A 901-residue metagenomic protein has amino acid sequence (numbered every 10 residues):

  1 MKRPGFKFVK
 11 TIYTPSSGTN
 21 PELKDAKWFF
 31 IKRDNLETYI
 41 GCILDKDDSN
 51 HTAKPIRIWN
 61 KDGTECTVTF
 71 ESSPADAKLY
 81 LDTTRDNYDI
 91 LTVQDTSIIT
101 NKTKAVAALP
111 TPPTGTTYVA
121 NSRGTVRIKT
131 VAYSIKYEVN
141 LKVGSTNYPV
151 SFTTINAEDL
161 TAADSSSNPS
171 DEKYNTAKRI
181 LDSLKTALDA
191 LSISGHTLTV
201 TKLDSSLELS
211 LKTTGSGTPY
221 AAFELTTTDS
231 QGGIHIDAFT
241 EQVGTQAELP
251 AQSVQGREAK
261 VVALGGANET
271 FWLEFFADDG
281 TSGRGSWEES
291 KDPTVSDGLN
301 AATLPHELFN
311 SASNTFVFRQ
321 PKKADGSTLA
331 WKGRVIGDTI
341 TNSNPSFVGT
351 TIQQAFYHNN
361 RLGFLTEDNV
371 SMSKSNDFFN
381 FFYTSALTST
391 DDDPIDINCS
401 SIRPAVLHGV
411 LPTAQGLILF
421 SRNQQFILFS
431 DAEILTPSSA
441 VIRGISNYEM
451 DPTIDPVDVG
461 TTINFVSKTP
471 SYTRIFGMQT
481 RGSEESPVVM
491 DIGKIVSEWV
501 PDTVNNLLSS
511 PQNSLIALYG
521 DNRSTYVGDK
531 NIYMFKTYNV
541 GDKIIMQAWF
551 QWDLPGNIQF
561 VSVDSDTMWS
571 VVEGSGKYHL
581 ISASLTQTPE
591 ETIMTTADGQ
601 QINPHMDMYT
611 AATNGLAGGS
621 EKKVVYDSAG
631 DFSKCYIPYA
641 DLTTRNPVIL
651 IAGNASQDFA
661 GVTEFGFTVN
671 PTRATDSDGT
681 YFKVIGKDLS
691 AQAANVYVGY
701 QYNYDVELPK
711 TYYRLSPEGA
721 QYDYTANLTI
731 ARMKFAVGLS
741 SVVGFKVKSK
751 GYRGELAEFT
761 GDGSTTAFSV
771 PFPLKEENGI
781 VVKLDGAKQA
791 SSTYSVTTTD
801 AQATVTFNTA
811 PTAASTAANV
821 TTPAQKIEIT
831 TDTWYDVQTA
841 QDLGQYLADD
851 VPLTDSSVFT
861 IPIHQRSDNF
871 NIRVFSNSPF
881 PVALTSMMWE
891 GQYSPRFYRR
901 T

Functional and structural regions predicted by a protein language model:
M1-K61, A251-V406, P470-S486, V747-G751: N-terminal beta-propeller domains
P21-K24, F70-Y88, L329-Q353, C399-G409 (+3 more regions): Short linear interaction motifs
T84-D89, S401, V406-G409, I685-S690 (+2 more regions): Beta-sandwich interaction modules
R85-V106, L417-F420, I427: Elongated alpha-helical scaffolds
D89, T96, K102, S122-K129 (+1 more regions): Long, charge-dense tracts
Y118-T125, I593-F667, Y702-S741, K748-T793 (+4 more regions): Extended beta-strand solenoid/passenger and fiber regions
G217-A221, S286-N300, K322-L329, G333 (+2 more regions): Surface-exposed interaction regions enriched in Ser/Thr/Asp/Glu that occur as long low-complexity tracts or repetitive
C399-F667: Beta-sheet-dominated scaffold domains
